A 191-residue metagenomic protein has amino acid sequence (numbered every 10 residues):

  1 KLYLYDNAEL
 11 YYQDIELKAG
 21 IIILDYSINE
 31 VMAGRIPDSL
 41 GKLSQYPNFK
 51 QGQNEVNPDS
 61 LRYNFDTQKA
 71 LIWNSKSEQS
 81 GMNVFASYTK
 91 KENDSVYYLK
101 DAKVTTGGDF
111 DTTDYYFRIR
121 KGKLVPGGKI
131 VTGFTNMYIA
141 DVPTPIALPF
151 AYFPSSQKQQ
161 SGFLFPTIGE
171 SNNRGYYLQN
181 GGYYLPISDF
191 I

Functional and structural regions predicted by a protein language model:
K1-I191: Structural signature for solvent-exposed beta-strand/loop edge elements and short helix-capping sites, enriched
